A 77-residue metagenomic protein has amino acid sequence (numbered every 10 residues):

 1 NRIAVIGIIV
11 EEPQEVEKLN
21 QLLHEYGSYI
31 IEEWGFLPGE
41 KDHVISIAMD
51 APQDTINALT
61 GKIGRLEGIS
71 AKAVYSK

Functional and structural regions predicted by a protein language model:
N1-K77: Long, contiguous binding/interaction regions
